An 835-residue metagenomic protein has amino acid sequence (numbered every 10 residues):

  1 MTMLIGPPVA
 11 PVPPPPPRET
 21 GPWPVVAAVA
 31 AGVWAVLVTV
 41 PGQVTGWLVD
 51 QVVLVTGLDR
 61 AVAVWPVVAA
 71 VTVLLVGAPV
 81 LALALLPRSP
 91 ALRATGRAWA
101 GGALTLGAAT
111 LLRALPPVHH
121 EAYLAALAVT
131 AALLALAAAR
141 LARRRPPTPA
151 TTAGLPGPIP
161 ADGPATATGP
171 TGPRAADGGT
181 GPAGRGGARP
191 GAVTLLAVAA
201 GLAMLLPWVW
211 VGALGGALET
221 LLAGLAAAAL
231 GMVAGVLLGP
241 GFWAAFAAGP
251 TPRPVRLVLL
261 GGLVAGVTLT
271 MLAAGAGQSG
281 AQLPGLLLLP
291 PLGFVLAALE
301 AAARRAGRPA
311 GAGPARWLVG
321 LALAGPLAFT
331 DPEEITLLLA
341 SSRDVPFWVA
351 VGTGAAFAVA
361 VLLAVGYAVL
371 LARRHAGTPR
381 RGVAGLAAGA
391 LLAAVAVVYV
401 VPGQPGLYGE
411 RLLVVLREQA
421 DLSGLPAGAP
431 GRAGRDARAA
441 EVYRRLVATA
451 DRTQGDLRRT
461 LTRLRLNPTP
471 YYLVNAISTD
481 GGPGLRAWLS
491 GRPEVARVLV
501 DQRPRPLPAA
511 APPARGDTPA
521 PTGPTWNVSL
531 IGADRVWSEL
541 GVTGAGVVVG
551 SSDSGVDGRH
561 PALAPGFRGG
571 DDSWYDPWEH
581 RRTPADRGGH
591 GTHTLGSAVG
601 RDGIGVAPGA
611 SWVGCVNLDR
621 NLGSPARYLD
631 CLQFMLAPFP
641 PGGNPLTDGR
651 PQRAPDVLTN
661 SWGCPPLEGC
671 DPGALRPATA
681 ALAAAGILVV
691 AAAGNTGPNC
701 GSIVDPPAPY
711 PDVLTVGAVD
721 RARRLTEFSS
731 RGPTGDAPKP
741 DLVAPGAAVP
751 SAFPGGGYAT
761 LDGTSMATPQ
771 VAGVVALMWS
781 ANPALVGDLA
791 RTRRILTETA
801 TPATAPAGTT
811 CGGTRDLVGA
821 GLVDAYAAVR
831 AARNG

Functional and structural regions predicted by a protein language model:
M3-P7, P17-L83, A131-R140, G231 (+3 more regions): Acidic-leg catalytic submotif of subtilisin-like serine proteases
I5-P7, P15-L37, V62-A70, W99-T130 (+8 more regions): Protease zymogen maturation seam
P24-V40, A63-V71, A94-A98, H120-L127 (+8 more regions): Subtilisin-like serine protease catalytic core
V49-W65, L112-L124, L205-A234, G239-V255 (+6 more regions): Substrate-binding/access-modulating region of protease and related hydrolase catalytic domains
Q51-V80, P87, G101-H119, L127-R140 (+3 more regions): Inhibitory N-terminal propeptides of secreted protease zymogens
G320-A324, D705-S780, Y826-A827: Extracellular S/T/G-rich loop segment that most often corresponds to the catalytic His/Ser-adjacent loop
V613-L618, G746-G813: Hydrolase catalytic cores
L646-T659, S780-G835: C-terminal subdomain of the subtilisin-like protease fold in secreted/lumenal serine endopeptidases
